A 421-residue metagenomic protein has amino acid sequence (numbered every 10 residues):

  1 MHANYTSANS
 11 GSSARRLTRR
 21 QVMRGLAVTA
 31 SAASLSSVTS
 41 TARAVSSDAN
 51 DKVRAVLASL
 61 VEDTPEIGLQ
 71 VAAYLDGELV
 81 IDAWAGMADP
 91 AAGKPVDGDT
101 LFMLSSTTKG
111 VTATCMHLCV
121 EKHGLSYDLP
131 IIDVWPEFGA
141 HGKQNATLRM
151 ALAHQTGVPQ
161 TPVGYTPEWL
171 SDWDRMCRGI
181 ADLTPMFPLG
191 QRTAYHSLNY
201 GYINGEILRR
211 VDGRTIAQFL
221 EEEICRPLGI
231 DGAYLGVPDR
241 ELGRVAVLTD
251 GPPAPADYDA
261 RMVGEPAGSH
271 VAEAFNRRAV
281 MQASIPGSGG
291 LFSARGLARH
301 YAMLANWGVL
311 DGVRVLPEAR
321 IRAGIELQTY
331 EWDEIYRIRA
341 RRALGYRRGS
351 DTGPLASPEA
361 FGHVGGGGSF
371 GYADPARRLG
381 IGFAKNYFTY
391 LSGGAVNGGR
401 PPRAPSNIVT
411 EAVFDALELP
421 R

Functional and structural regions predicted by a protein language model:
M1-L17, A30: N-terminal secretory signal peptides
H2, A44-M87, R192, R209-D231 (+1 more regions): Catalytic loop of the DD-peptidase/beta-lactamase superfamily, centered on the K-T-G motif and neighboring
T18-A27: N-terminal export leaders
S59-A72, A91-A151, P188-L198, I285: Short active-site loop at a secondary-structure junction that contains or immediately precedes the catalytic residue(s)
G98, M103-T107, C119-V163, A181-D182 (+2 more regions): Active-site helix/loop module of the DD-peptidase/beta-lactamase fold, centered on the serine-lysine SxxK catalytic
Y165-L170, R178-D182, M186-P188, T193-Y195 (+4 more regions): Recognition helices and adjacent regulatory flanks at domain boundaries
